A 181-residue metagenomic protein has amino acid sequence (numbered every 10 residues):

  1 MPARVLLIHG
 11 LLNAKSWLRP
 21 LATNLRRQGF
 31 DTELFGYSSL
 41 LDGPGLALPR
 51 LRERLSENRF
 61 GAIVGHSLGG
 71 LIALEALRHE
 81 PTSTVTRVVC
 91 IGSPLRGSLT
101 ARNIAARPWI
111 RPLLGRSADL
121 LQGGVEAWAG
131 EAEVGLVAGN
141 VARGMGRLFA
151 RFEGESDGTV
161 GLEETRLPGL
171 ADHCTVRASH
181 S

Functional and structural regions predicted by a protein language model:
A3-L11, S16-P20, N24-E133, F152 (+1 more regions): Serine-dependent carboxylesterase/thioesterase catalytic core of lipase-like alpha/beta-hydrolase/SGNH enzymes
E131-S181: C-terminal catalytic-base region of ester-bond hydrolases, centering on the histidine of the charge-relay
